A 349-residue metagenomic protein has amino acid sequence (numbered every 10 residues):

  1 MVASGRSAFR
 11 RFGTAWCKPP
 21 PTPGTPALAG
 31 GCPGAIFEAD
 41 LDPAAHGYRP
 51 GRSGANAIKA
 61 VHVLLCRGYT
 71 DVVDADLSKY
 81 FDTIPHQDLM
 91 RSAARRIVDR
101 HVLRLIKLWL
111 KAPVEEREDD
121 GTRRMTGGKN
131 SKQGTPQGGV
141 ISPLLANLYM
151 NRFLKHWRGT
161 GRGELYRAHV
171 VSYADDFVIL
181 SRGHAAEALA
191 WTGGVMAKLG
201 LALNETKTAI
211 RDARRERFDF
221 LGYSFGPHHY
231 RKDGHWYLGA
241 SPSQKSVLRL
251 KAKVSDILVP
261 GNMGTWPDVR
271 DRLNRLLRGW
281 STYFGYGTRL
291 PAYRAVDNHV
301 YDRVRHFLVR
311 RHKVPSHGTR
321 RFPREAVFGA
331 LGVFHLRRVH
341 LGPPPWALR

Functional and structural regions predicted by a protein language model:
S4-L41, S131-G159, R289: Conserved pre-motif C helix in the palm subdomain of viral-like polymerases
D40-A213, R217: Conserved polymerase palm-domain catalytic core
L108-D120, L199-T265: A conserved non-catalytic segment of reverse transcriptases and RNA-directed RNA polymerases corresponding to the late
N130-T135, G239, S255-V269, W280-A292 (+1 more regions): Short, solvent-exposed helix-loop connector elements
V170-A174, T208-E216, L273-L276, Y293-Y301 (+1 more regions): A glycine-rich phosphate-binding loop feature that marks nucleotide/adenosyl-phosphate handling sites
G287-R310: Short secondary-structure subsegments characteristic of cysteine-rich extracellular domains
R303, L308-R349: Extended C-terminal regions of large enzymes
